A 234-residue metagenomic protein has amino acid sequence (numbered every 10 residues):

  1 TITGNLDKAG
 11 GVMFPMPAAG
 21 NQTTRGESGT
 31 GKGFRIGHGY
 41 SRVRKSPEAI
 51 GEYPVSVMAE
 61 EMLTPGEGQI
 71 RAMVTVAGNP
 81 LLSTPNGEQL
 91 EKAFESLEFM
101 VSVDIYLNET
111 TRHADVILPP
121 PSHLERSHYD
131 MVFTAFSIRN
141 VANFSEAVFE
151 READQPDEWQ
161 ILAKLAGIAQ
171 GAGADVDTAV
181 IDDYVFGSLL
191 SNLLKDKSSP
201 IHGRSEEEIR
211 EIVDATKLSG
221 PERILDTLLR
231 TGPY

Functional and structural regions predicted by a protein language model:
T1, L225-Y234: Short, intrinsically disordered, charge-balanced linker/junction segments flanking boundaries in proteins
T1-T3, P17-I201: Non-catalytic alpha/beta scaffold blocks inside enzyme catalytic domains
L6, M13: Anionic-ligand anchoring segments at beta-strand to alpha-helix junctions in alpha/beta enzyme folds, i.e., glycine
P200, R204, T216-S219: Alpha-helix boundary/N-cap detector
S205, I212, P221-L229: A conserved C-terminal secondary-structure "cap"
